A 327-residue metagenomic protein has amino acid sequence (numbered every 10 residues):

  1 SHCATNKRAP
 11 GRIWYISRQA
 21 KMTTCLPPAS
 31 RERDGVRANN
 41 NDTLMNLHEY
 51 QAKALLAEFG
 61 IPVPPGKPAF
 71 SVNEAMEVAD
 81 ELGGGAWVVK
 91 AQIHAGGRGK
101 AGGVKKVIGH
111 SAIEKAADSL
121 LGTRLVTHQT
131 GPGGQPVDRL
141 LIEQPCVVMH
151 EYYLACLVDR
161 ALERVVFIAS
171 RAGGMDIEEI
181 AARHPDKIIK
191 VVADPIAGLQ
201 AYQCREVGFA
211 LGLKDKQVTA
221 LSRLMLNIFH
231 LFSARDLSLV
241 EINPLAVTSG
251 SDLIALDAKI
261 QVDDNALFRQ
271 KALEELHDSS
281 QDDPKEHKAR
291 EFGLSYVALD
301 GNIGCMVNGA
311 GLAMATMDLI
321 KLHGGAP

Functional and structural regions predicted by a protein language model:
N6-K7: Alpha-helix boundary/capping motif
P27-A29: Extended, low-polarity transmembrane helix blocks
E32-R33: Glycine-biased, low-complexity coil/linker segments
L44-E241, A246-P327: ATP-dependent carboxylate/acyl-activation modules
